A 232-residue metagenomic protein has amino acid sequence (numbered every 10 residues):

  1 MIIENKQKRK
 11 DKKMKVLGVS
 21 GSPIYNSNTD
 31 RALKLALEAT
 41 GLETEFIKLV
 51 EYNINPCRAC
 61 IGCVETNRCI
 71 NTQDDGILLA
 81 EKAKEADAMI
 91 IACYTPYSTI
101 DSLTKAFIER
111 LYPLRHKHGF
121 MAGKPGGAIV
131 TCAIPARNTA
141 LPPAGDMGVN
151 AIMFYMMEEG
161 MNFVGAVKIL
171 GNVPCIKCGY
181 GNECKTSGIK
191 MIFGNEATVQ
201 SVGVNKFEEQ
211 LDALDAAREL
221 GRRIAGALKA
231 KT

Functional and structural regions predicted by a protein language model:
I2-F120, N172-I176, S187-T232: N-terminal beta1-alpha1-beta2 submodule of the flavodoxin-like/Rossmannoid cofactor-binding fold
F120-L170: Short, glycine-/small-residue-rich phosphate/pyrophosphate-handling segment
